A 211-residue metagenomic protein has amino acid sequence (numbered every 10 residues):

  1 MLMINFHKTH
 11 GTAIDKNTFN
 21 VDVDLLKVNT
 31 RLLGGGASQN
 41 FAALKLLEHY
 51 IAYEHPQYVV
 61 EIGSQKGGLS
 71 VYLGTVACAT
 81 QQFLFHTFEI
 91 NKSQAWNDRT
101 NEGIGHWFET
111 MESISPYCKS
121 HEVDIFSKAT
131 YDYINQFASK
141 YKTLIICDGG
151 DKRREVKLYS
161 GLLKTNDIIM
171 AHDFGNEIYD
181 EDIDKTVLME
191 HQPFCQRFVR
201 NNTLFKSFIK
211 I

Functional and structural regions predicted by a protein language model:
M1-G11: N-terminal auxiliary segments of SAM/dcSAM-dependent transferases
I4, K27-N29, P56, V60: Exposed boundary/loop context
H10-E54, V71: Class I SAM-dependent methyltransferase Rossmann-like catalytic core, especially the SAM/SAH-binding loop
L44-I211: S-adenosylmethionine/decaboxylated-SAM
